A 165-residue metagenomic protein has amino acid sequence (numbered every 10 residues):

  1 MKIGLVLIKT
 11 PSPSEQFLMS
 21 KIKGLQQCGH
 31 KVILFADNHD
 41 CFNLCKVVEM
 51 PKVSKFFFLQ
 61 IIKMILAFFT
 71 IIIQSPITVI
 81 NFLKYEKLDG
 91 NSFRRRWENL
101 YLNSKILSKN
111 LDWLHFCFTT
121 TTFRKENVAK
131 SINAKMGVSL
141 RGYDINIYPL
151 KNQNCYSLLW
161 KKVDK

Functional and structural regions predicted by a protein language model:
M1-V53, K109, V163-D164: N-terminal subdomain of nucleotide-sugar transferases
K9-P11, G90-R94, Y143-L150: Short, flexible loop segments at the rims of nucleotide/cofactor-binding pockets, characterized by
E15-Q16, N43-C45, R124-N127, Y148-P149: Short glycine-/acidic-enriched loop or helix-start segments at secondary-structure transitions that form or flank
D40-S92: A conserved catalytic-core segment of Leloir-type glycosyltransferases
V48-V53, I132-N133, N154-S157: Short, hinge-like loop/turn segments at secondary-structure boundaries
L100-N110, T122, N127, K135 (+2 more regions): Membrane-proximal helix-turn-helix segments that form the acceptor-binding/catalytic region of lipid-linked
F116-T121: Short His-centered aromatic/hydrophobic patch
